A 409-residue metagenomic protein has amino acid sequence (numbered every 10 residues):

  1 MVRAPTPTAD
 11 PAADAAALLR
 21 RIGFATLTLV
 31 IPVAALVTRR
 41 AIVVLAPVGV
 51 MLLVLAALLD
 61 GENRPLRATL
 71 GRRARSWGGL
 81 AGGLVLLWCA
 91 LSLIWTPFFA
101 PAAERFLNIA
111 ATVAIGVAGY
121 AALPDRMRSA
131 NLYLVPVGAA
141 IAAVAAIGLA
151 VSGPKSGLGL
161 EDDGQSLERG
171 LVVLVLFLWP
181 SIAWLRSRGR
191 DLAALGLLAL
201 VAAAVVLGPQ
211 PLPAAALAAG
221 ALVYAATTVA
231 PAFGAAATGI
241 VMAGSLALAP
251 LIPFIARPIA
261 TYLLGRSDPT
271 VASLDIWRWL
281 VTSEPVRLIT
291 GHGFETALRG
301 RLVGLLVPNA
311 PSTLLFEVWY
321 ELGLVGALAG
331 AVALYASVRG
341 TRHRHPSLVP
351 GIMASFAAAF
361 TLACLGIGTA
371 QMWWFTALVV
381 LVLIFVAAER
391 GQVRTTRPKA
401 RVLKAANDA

Functional and structural regions predicted by a protein language model:
D10, D14-A16, L59-G79, W184-L195 (+2 more regions): Membrane-interface helix-loop-helix junctions at transmembrane boundaries of multi-pass membrane enzymes, predominantly
R20-T38, G49-R105, A140-G148, L248 (+1 more regions): N-terminal hydrophobic segments of proteins, predominantly signal-anchor/transmembrane helices of inner/organellar
V48-A57, A221-L222, M353-L362, G368-A409: Transmembrane alpha-helices of multi-pass inner-membrane enzymes
W77-V85, F98-A122, Y133-A140, L171-V173: Aromatic-anchored transmembrane helix interface
D125-G157, D163-T228, A336: Alpha-helical transmembrane segments of multi-pass inner-membrane proteins
I147-G148, V205-G208, A225-S267, R278-T282: A membrane-periplasm/extracellular boundary helix in multi-pass inner-membrane enzymes that assemble envelope glycans
L264-L322: Long extracytoplasmic/lumenal interhelical loops at the membrane interface of multi-pass membrane proteins
L322-F360: Hydrophobic transmembrane alpha-helices and their immediate junctions
